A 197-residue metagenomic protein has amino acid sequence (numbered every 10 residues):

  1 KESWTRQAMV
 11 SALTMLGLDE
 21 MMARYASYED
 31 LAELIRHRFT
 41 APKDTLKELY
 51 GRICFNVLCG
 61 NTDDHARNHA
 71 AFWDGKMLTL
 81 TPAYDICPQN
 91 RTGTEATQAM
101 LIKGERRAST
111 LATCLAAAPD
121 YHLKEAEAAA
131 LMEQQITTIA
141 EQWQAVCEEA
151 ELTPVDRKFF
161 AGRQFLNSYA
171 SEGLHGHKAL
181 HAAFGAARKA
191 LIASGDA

Functional and structural regions predicted by a protein language model:
K1-A66, A70-A197: Anionic ligand-binding catalytic core segments
